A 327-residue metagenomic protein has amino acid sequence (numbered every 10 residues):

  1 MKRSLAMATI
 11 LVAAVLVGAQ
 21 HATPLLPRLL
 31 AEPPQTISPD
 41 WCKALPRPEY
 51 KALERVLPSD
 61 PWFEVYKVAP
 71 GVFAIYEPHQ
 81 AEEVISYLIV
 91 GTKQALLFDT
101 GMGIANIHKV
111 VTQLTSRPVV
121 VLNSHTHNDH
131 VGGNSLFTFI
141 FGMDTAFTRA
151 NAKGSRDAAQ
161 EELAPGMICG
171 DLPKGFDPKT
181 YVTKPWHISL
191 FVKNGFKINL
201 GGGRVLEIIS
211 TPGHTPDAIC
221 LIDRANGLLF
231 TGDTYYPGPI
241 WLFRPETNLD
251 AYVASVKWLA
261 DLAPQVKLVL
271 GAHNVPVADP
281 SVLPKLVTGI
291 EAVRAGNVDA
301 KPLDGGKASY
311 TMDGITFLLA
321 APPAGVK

Functional and structural regions predicted by a protein language model:
M1-A8: Bacterial N-terminal signal peptides that target proteins for export
A8-V15: Bacterial N-terminal signal peptides
G18-V56, K257-K327: Accessory terminal helices/loops
S59-Q113, L221-D233: Conserved beta-strand hairpin/beta-sheet module of binuclear metal-dependent hydrolase folds, prominently
E64-V68, I89, G195-G201, A308-Y310: Short acidic-hydrophobic surface loop/beta-edge motif
A69-A74, G195, V205-E207: Short, hydrophobic/aromatic-rich segments at coil-to-beta transitions
Q94-A95, M102-G103, V182, L190 (+2 more regions): Metallo-beta-lactamase
I104-G201, P237, L286-D299: Active-site HxH/HxHxD metal-binding segment of metal-dependent hydrolases
